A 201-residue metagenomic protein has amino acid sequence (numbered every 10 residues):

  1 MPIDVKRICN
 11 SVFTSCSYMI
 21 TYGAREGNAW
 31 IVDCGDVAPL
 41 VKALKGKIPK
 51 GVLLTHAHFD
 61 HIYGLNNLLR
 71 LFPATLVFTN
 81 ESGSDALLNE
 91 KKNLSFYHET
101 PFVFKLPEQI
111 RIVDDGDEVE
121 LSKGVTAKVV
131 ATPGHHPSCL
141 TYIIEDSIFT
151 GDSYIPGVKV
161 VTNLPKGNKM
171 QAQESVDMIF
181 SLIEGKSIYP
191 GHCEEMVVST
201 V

Functional and structural regions predicted by a protein language model:
M1-K47, T141-G151: Conserved beta-strand hairpin/beta-sheet module of binuclear metal-dependent hydrolase folds, prominently
I3, K47, A74-L76, V125-A127 (+1 more regions): A structural micro-motif
I8, I20, D117-K123: Short acidic-hydrophobic surface loop/beta-edge motif
F13-T14, V113, H135-S138: Short acidic/glycine-enriched loop/turn segments that link adjacent beta-strands
A24, D36, F59, G83 (+4 more regions): Short, glycine/acidic-enriched loop or turn micro-motifs at the edges of active sites
I31-C34, K50-H58, V77-N80, A131-G134 (+2 more regions): Active-site neighborhood of phospho(di)ester-bond hydrolases with catalytic His/Asp-centered motifs
D36-S122: Active-site HxH/HxHxD metal-binding segment of metal-dependent hydrolases
F96, T126-V201: Metallo-beta-lactamase
